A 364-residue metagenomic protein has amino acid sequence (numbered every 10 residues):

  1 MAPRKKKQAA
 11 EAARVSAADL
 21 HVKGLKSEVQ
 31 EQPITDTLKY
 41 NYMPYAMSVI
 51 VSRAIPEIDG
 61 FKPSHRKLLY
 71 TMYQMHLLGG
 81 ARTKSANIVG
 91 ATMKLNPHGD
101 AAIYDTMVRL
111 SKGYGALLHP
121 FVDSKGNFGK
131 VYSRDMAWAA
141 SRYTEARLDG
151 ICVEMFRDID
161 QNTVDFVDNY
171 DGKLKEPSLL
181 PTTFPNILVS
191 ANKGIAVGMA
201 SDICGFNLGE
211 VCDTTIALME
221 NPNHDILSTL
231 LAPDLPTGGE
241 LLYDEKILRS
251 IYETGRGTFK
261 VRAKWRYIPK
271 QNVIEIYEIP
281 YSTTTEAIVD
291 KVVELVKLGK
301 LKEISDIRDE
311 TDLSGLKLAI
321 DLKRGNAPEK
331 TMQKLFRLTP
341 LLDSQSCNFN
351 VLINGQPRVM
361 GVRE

Functional and structural regions predicted by a protein language model:
A2-G255, K317-A319: Catalytic phosphate-handling regions of large nucleic-acid enzymes and associated NTPases
I226-K246, E253-E364: Charged, surface-exposed alpha-helical interface/stalk elements
